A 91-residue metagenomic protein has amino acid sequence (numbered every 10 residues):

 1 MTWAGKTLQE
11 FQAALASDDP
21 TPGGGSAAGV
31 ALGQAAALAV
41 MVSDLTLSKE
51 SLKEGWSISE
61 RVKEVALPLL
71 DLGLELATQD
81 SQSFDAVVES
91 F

Functional and structural regions predicted by a protein language model:
M1-W3, L8-Q9, S57-I58, K63-E64: Mixed-charge, polar/low-complexity N-terminal
W3-T21: Short, hydrophobic/aliphatic alpha-helical segments
T7, F11, Q34-M41, L76-Q79 (+1 more regions): Amphipathic, well-ordered alpha-helical segments in soluble domains
S17-V40: Conserved phosphate/anionic-ligand binding catalytic regions in large, soluble enzymes, centered on
M41-K53: Transmembrane signal-anchor/signal-peptide helices with a preference for the extracytoplasmic
E50-F91: A structural-propensity feature for long, helix-poor, extended segments
